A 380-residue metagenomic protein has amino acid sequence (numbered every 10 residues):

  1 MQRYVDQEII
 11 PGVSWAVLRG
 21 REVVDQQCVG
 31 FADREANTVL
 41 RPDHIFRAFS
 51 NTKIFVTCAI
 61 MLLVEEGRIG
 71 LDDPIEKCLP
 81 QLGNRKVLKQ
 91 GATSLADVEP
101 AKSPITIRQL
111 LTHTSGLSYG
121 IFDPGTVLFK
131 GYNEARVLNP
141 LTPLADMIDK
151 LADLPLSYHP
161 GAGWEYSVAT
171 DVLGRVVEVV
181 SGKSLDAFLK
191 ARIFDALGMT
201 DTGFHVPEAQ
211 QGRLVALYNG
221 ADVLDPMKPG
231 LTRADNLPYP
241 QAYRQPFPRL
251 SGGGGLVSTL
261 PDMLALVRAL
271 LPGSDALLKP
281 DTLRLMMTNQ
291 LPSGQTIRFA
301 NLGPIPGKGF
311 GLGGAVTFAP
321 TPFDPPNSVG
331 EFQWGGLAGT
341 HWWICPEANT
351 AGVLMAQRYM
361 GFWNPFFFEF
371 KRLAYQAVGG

Functional and structural regions predicted by a protein language model:
M1, R21, R47-C78, N84-R85 (+3 more regions): Active-site SXXK
M1-A48, R68-G70, R85-A96, N364 (+1 more regions): Short, conserved catalytic-motif segment at the N-terminal edge
V5, V64-E65, A152, L189: Alpha-helix C-terminal capping/helix-coil junction sites
Q27, D73, K183: Short beta-to-alpha loop/turn elements within the nucleotide-binding domains of ABC transporters
K77, R85-P326: Short, surface-exposed loop or secondary-structure junction motifs that flank catalytic or metal-binding residues
G313, V329, W334-I344: Short glycine-rich, acidic/polar surface loops and turns
L337, W342-W343, N349-R358: Short, well-ordered beta-strand elements
R358-G380: Generic C-terminus detector
